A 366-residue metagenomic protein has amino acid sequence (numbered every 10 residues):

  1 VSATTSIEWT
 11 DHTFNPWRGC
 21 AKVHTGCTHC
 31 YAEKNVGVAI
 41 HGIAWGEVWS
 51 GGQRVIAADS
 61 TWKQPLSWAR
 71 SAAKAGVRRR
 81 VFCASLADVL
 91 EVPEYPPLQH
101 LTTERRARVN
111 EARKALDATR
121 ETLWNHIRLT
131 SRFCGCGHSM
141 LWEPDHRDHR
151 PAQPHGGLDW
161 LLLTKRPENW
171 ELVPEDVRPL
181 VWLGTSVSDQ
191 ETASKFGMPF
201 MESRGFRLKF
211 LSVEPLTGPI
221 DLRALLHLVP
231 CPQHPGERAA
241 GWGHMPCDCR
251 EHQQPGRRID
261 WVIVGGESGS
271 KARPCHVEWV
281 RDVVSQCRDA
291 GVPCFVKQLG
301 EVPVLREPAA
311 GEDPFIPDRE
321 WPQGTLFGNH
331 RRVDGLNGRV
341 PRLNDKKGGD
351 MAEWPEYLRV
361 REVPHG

Functional and structural regions predicted by a protein language model:
V1-A3, W242, E362-G366: Short intrinsically disordered terminal tails
V1-V81, D88, Y95-P96: N-terminal [4Fe-4S]-dependent radical SAM core
T4, A240-G241, G311, E353: Intrinsic disorder/low-complexity segments
F14, A21-H24, A239-H244, G348: Processing junctions and N-termini across compartments
G19, G26, G265-G266, G300: Glycine-centered flexibility sites
K34, I40-G42, R223-A224, R306-A310: Short aromatic-enriched loop/helix-cap "lid" or pocket-rim segments at secondary-structure transitions that line
S60-F295, V302-L305: Conserved AdoMet/S-adenosylmethionine-binding subsite of the radical SAM
P308-G366: C-terminal accessory extensions appended to soluble enzyme cores
